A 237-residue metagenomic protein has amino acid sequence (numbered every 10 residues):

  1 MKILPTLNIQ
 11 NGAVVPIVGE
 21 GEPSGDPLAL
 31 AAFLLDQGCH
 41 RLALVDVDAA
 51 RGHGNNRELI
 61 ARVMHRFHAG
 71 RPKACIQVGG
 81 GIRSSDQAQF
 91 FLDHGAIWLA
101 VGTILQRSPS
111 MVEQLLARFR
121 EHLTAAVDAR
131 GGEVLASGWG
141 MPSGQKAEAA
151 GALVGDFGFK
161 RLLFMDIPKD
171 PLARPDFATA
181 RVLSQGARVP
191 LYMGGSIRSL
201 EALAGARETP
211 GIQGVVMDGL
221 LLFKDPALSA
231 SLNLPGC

Functional and structural regions predicted by a protein language model:
M1-A74, S85-D86, F90-H94, L123-V127 (+3 more regions): Conserved N-terminal beta1-alpha1 strand-loop-helix module at the mouth
L44-V47, V101, F164, M193 (+1 more regions): Conserved beta-strand positions
V47, G81, I104, I167 (+2 more regions): Flexible loop residues that form catalytic and substrate-binding hotspots at small-molecule/glycan-binding clefts
A61, E113, A152, R181 (+1 more regions): Active-site phosphate/pyrophosphate- and oxyanion-stabilizing loops and adjacent acidic/basic residues in soluble
V63-F67, L115, L183, A187 (+1 more regions): Hydrophobic positions in alpha-helices of CheY-like receiver
A74-L99, A178-V215: Catalytic cores of alpha/beta
T103-Q106, D128-R130, G219-L222: Short, acidic/turn-prone active-site loops that include or flank metal/cofactor- and phosphate-binding residues
S110-R118, L123, L203-C237: C-terminal helical cap(s) of enzyme catalytic domains, especially alpha/beta-barrels
